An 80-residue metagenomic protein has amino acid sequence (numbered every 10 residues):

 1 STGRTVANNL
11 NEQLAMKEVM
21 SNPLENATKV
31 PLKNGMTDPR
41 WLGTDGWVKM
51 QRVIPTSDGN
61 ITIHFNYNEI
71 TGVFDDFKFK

Functional and structural regions predicted by a protein language model:
S1-K80: Catalytic toxin/effector domains delivered as secreted proteins or via bacterial secretion systems
